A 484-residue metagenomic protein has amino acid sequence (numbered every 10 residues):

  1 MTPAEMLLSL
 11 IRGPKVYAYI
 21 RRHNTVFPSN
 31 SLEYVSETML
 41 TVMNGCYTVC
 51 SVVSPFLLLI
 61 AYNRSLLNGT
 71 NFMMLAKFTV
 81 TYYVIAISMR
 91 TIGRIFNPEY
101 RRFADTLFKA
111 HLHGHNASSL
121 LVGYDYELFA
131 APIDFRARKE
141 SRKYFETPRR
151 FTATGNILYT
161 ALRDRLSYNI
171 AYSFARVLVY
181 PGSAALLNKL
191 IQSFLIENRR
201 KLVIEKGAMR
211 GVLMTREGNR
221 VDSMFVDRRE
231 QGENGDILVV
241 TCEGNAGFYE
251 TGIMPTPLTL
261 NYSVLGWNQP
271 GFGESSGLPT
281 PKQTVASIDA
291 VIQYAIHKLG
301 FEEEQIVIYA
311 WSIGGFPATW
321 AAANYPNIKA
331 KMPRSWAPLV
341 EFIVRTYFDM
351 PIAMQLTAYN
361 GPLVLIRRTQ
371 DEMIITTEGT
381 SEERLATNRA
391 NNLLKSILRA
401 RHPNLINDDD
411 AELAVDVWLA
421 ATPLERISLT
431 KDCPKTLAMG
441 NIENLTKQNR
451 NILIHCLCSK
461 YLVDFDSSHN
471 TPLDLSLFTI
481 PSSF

Functional and structural regions predicted by a protein language model:
M1-R199, D474-F484: N-terminal targeting or regulatory segments adjacent to alpha/beta-hydrolase or S9 domains
L67, I95, E99-A104, A161 (+5 more regions): Short, surface-exposed "cap/lid" segments of acyl-processing enzymes
M254-P255, G266-V285: Cap/lid segment of the alpha/beta-hydrolase catalytic domain
L278-G300: Alpha/beta-hydrolase active-site loop
Y309-A318: Gly/Ala-rich beta-loop-alpha elbow adjacent to hydrolase catalytic centers
W320-N324: Active-site signature of alpha/beta-hydrolase-fold catalytic machinery across serine- and Asp/Cys-nucleophile hydrolases
P326-K331: A conserved short beta-strand
M332-A438, I442, R450: The feature captures the conserved acid-bearing segment of alpha/beta-hydrolase catalytic domains
